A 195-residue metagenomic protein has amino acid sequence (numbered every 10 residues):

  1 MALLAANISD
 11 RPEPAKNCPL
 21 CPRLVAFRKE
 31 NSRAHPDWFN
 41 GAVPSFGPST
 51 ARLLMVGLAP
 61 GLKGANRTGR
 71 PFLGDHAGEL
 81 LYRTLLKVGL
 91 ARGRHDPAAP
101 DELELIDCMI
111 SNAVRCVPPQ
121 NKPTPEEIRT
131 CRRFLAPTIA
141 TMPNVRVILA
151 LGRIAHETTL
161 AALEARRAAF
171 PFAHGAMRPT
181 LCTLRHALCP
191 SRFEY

Functional and structural regions predicted by a protein language model:
A2-H174, L188-P190, Y195: A polyanion-binding, active-site-adjacent surface
